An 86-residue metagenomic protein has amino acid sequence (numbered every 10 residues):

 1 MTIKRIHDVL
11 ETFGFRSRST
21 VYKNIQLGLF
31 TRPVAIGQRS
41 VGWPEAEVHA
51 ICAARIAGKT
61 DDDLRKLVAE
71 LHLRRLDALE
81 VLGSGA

Functional and structural regions predicted by a protein language model:
M1-N24, A50, A54-A57, G85-A86: Polyanion-binding surface elements
R5, R16-R18, R32, R39 (+3 more regions): Arginine residue identity/basic-tract feature
V9, T20-Y22, I36, W43 (+3 more regions): General helical structural elements
R18-H49: Amphipathic, hydrophobic secondary-structure cores in small proteins
E47-G83: A short, Lys/Arg-enriched interface patch at domain edges and termini
